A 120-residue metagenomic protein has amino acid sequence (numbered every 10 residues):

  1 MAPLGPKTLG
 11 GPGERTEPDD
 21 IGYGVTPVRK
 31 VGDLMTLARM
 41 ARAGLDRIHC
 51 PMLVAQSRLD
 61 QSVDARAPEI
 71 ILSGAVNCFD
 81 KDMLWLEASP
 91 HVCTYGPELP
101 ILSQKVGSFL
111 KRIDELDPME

Functional and structural regions predicted by a protein language model:
M1-L34: Alpha/beta-hydrolase-fold enzymes
A2-L4, L9-E14, E69-I70, K81 (+2 more regions): A structural signal for the main folded, soluble domain(s) of proteins
V25-R29, R66, P97, I101: Conserved active-site and cofactor/substrate-binding residues in soluble primary-metabolism enzymes
P27-G44, C50: Active-site nucleophile elbow and catalytic-triad environment of alpha/beta-hydrolase enzymes
D46-H49, A75-C78: Short, conserved loop/helix-junction motifs that constitute active-site signature segments in enzyme catalytic cores
R47-I48, V54-Q56, D60: Short beta-strand/loop motif that positions the catalytic acidic residue of the alpha/beta-hydrolase fold
Q61-A67: Conserved alpha/beta-hydrolase "acid-adjacent" motif
D82-E120: Catalytic active-site module of serine/aspartate enzymes centered on a nucleophile-bearing elbow/loop
